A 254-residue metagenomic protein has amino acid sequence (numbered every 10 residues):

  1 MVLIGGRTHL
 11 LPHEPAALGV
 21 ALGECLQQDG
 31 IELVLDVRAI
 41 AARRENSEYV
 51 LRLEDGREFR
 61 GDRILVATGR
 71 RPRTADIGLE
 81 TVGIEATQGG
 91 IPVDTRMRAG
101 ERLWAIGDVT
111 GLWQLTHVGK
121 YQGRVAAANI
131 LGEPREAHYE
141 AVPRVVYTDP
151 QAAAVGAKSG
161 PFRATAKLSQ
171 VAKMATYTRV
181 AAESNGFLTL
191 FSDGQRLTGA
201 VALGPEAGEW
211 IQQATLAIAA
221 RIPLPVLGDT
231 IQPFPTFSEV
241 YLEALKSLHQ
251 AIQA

Functional and structural regions predicted by a protein language model:
M1-E48, L115-K120, A128-G160: Rossmann-like dinucleotide-binding cores of NAD(P)H-dependent redox enzymes
G6, D108, A202-L203: Cofactor-binding loop segments of dinucleotide-utilizing enzymes, especially the Rossmann-like FAD- and NAD(P)+-binding
L26, L79, G123, Q195 (+1 more regions): Residue-level signature of catalytic and energy-coupling elements of molecular machines, predominantly ATP/GTP-dependent
R43-E58, I64: Conserved beta-strand-loop-beta-strand element in the redox core of flavoprotein oxidoreductases
R44-Y49, G100, A182-N185: A short, glycine/Asx- and small/polar-enriched loop/turn that sits immediately N-terminal to a beta-strand
E58-N129: FAD-site-proximal beta/loop scaffold in flavoenzymes
E136, Y147-A254: Flexible, glycine-rich terminal cap/loop adjacent to redox cofactors in electron-transfer oxidoreductases
